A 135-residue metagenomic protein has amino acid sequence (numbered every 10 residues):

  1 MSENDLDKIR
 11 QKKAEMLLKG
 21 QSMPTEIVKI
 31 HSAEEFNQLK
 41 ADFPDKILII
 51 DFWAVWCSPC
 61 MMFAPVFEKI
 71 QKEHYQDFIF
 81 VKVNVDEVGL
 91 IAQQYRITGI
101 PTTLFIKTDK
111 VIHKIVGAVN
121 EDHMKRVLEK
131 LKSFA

Functional and structural regions predicted by a protein language model:
M1-E26: N-terminal targeting signals for export/organelle localization
E26, L48, W53, V81: Conserved Rossmann-like nucleotide-binding pocket used by diverse enzymes that bind dinucleotide cofactors
V28-I47: A short beta-strand-turn-helix
A41-I47, M62-V83: Conserved helix-turn-beta segment immediately C-terminal to the redox Cys motif in thioredoxin-like folds
K46, F52-W56, G99: Short pre-active-site segment immediately N-terminal to redox-active cysteine/selenocysteine motifs in thiol-based
F52-V66: Conserved redox-active cysteine motifs that mediate thiol-disulfide chemistry, especially di-cysteine Cys-X(1-2)-Cys
V83-Q93: Structural microenvironment flanking redox-active thiols in thiol-disulfide oxidoreductases
T98-G99, L104-A135: Non-catalytic, surface beta->alpha helical segment in thiol-disulfide oxidoreductase systems
